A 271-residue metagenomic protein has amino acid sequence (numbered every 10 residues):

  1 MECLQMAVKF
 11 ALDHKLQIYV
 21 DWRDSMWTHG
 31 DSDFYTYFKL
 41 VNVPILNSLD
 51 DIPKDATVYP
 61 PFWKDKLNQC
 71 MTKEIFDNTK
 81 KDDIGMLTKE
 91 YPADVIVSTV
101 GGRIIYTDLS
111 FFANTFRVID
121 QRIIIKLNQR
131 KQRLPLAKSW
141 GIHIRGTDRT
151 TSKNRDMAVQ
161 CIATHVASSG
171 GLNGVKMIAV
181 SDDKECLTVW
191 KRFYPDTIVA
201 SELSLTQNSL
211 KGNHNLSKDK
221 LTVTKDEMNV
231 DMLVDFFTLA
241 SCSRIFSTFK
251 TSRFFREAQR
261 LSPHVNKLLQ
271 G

Functional and structural regions predicted by a protein language model:
M1-K176, L187: Secretory-pathway glycan-assembly enzymes, especially type II membrane glycosyltransferases that use nucleotide-sugar
Q5, M232-G271: A donor-sugar binding/catalytic signature common to diverse glycosyltransferases and related nucleotide-sugar
K9-L12, R192, R260: Short, well-ordered alpha-helices that flank and scaffold nucleotide-derived cofactor binding pockets
Q17-W22, G141-H143, I178-V180, V199 (+2 more regions): A structural signal for short, well-ordered beta-strand segments and their strand-loop junctions that often border
T36, D156-A158, F193-D196, P263: Short secondary-structure boundary/capping segments
A56, Y194, C242-S243: Short, well-ordered alpha-helix to beta-strand connector turns
I144-T147, L172-T224: Catalytic donor nucleotide-activated moiety binding site of glycosyltransferases and closely related
L210-F237, I245, F249-K250: C-terminal structured domain segments
